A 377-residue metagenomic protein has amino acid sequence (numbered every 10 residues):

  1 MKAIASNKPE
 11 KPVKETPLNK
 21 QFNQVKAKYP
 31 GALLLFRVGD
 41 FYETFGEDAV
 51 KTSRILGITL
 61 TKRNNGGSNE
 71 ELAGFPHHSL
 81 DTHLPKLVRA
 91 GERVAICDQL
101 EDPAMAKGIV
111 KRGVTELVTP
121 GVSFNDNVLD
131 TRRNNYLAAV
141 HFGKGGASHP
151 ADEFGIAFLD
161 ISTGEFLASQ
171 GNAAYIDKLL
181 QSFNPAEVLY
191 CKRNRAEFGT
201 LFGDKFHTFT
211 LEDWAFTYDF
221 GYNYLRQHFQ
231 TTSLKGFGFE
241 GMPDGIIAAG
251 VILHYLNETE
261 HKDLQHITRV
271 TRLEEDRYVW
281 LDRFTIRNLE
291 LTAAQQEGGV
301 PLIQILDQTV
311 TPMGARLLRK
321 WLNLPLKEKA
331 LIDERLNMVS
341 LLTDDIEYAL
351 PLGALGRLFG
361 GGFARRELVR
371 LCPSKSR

Functional and structural regions predicted by a protein language model:
K2-D344, G356-C372, S376: Charged catalytic and DNA/RNA-contacting regions of genome-maintenance and nucleic-acid-processing enzymes
